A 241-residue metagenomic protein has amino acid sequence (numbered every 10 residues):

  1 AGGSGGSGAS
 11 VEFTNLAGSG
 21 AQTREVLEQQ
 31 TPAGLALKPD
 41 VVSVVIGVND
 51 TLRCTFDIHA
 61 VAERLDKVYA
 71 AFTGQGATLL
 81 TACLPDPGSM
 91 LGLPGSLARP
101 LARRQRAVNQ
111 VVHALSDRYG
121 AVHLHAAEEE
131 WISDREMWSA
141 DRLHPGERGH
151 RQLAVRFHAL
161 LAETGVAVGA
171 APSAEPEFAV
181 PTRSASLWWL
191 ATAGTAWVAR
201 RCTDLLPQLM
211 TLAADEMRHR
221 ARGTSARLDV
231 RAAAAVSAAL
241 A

Functional and structural regions predicted by a protein language model:
A1-Q22, Q29-K38, V42, A239-A241: Serine-esterase "nucleophile elbow" of acetyl-processing enzymes
A17, V45, C83: Short beta-strand segments
T23-A60, D86-P87: Oxyanion-hole/transition-state-stabilizing segment in secreted/luminal serine hydrolases and related acyltransferases
F56-E63, S96-R104, D141, P145-G149: Alpha-helix N-cap and loop-to-helix initiation/capping positions
A60-G74, A107-A114: Alpha-helical scaffolding segments of alpha/beta enzyme cores, especially the outer helices of TIM-barrel or partial
G74-L79, A121: A short helix->loop->beta-strand "cap" motif at the edges of active sites that frequently abuts
L91-A126, E147: Substrate-gating cap/lid alpha-helix
R118, D141-R142, R148-A241: Conserved catalytic region of serine esterases and O-acyltransferases that act on ester linkages in lipids
